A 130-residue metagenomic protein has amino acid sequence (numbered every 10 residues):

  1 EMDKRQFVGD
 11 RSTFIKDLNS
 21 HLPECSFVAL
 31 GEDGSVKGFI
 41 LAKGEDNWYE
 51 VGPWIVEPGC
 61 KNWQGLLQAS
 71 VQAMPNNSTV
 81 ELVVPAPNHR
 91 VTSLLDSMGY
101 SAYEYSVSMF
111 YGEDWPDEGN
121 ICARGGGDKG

Functional and structural regions predicted by a protein language model:
E1-E50: Amide-forming acyltransferase catalytic core, primarily the GNAT-like/NAT-type and related acyltransferase folds
G9, N76-N77: Short, well-ordered coil loops that connect the C-terminus of an alpha-helix to the N-terminus of a beta-strand
R11, P58-C60, N88: Short, solvent-exposed helix-helix connector turns and helix-capping sites enriched in acidic/polar residues
Y49-G52, V80: Short amphipathic alpha-helical segments
G52-N62: A short, internal acetyl-CoA/4′-phosphopantetheine-binding micro-motif in the GNAT/acyltransferase core
K61-A69: Conserved acetyl-CoA pyrophosphate-binding loop and the N-cap/start of the following alpha-helix in GNAT-like
A69-P75: Short, basic/hydrophobic alpha-helical segments
N77-G130: Active-site/acyl-donor-binding loops of N-acyltransferases
